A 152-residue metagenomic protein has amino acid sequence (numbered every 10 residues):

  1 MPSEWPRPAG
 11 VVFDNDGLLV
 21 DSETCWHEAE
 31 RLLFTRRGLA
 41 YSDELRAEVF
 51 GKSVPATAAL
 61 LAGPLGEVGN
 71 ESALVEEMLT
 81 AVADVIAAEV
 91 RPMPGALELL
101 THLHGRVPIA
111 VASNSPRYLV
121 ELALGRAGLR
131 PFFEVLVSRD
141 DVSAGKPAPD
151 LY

Functional and structural regions predicted by a protein language model:
P2-A47: Active-site neighborhood of HAD-like aspartate-dependent phosphohydrolases
R7, D84-V111, R117, E121 (+1 more regions): Short, acidic loop-to-helix structural element flanking the phosphoryl-transfer center in phosphate-processing enzymes
L19-D21, G38, S53, G128 (+2 more regions): Conserved functional loop/turn residues at catalytic and ligand-binding sites
C25-E28, A56, R117-L119: Short alpha-helical
R31-F34, S53-V68, A123: Helix-loop "lid/cap" segments that line or gate small-molecule binding pockets
A40-Y41, L45, L60-E98: Metal-dependent phosphoesterase signature
V49-S53, E77, R91-G95, S115 (+1 more regions): Short beta->alpha linker loops
E89, A110, P116-Y152: Substrate-recognition "cap/lid" segment bordering the active-site pocket of phosphatases
